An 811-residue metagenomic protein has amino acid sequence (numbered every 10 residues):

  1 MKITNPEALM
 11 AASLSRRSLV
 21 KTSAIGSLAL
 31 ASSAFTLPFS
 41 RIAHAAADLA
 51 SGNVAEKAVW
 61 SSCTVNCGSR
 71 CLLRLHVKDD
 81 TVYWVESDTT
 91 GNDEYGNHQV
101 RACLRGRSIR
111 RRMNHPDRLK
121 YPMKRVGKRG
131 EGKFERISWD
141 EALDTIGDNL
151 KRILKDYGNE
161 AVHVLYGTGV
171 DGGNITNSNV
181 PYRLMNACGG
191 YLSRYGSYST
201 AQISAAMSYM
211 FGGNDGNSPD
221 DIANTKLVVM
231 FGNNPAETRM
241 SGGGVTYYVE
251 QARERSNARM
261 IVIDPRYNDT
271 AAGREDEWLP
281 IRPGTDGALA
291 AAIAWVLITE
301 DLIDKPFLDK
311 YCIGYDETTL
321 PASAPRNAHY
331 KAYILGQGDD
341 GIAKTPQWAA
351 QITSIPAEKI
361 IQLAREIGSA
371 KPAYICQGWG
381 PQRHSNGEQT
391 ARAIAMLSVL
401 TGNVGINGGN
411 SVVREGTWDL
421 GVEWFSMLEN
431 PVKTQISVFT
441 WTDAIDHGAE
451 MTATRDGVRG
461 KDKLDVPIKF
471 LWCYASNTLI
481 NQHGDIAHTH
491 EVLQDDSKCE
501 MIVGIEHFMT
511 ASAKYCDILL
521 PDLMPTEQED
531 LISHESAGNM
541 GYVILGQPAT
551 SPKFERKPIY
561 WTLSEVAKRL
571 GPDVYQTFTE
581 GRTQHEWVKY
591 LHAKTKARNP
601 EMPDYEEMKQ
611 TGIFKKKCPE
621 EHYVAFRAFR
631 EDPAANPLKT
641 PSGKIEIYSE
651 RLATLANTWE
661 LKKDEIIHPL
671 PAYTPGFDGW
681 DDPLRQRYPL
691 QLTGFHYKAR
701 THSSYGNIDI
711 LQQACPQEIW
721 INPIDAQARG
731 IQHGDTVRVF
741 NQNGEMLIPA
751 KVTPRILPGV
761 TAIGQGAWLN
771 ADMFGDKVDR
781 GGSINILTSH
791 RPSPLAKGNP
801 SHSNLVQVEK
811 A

Functional and structural regions predicted by a protein language model:
K2-E7, S178-I263, T270, A288 (+3 more regions): Extended redox/cofactor-interaction regions of prokaryotic respiratory oxidoreductases
K2-L302, K461, K469, Y474 (+3 more regions): N-terminal export/assembly segments and adjacent metallocofactor-ligating motifs of anaerobic energy-metabolism
R266-A370: Long, well-ordered, tryptophan-enriched scaffold segments
K310-I313, I367, S411-G421, T579-K594 (+1 more regions): A glycine-rich phosphate-binding loop feature that marks nucleotide/adenosyl-phosphate handling sites
R326-I445: Active-site phosphate/pyrophosphate-binding segments
E500-M501, P548-A567: Phosphate/diphosphate-binding loops
T526-P552, A567-R569, Y648, V752: Glycine/threonine-rich phosphate-binding loop and adjacent beta-strand/alpha-helix elements that clamp
I559-T611, S703-Y705, D709-W720, I724-A811: Long, contiguous, secondary-structure-rich segments that constitute the structural scaffold of globular domains
